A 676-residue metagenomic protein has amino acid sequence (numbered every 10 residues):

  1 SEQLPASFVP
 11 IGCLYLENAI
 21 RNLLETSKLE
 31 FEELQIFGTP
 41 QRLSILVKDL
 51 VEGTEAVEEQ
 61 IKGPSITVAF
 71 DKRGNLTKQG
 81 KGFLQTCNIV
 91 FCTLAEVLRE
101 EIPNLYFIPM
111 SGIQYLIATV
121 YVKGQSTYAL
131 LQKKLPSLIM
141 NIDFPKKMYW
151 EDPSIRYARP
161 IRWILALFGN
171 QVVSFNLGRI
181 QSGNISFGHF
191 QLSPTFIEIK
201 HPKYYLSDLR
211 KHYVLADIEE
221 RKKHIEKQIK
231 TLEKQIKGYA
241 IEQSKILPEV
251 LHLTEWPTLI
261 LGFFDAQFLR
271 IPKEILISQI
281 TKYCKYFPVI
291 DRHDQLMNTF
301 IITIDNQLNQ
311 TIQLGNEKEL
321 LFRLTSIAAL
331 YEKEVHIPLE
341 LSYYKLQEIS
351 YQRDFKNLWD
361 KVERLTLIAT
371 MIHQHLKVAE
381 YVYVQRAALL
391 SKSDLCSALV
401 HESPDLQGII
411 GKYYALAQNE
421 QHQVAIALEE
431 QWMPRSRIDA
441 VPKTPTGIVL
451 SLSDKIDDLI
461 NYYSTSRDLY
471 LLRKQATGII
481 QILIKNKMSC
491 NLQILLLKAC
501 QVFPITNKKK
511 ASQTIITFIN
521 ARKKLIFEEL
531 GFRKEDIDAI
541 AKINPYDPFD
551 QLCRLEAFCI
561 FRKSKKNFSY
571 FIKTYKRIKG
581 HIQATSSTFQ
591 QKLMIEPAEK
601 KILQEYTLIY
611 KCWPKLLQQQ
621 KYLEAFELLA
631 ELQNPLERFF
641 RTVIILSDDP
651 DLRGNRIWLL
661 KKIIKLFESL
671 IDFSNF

Functional and structural regions predicted by a protein language model:
S1-F676: Amphipathic alpha-helical "coupling" segments that flank catalytic cores
